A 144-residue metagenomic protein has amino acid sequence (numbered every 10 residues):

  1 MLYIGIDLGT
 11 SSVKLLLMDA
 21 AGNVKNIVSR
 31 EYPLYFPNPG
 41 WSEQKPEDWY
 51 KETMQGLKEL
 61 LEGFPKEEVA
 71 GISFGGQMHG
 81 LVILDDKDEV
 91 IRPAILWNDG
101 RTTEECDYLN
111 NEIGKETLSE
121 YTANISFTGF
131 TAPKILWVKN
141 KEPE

Functional and structural regions predicted by a protein language model:
M1-R92, E120: N-terminal glycine/serine-rich phosphate-binding loop of ATP-dependent small-molecule kinases, especially carbohydrate
L61, K139-E144: Basic phosphate/pyrophosphate-binding loop/patch that engages nucleotide-derived ligands
V82-L136, N140-K141: Glycine-rich phosphate-binding loop and adjoining helix at the ATP-binding site of ATP-dependent phosphoryl-transfer
